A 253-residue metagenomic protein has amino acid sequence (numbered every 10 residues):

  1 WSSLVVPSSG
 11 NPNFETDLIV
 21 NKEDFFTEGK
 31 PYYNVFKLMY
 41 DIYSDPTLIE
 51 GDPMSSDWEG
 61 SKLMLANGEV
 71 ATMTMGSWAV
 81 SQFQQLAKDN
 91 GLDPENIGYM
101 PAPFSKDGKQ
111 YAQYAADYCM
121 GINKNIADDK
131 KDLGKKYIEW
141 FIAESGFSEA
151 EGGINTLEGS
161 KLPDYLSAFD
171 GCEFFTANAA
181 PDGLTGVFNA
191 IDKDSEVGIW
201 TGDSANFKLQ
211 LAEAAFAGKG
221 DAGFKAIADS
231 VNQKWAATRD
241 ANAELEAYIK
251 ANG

Functional and structural regions predicted by a protein language model:
W1, Y32-M39, S61, A79 (+6 more regions): Stable alpha-helical elements in mature extracytoplasmic
W1-D24, Y40, V70: Extracytoplasmic/periplasmic solute-binding protein
V20-P53, A102: Glycine-centered hinge/linker elements that transmit conformational signals in sensory and ligand-binding systems
G51-A66: Short helix-initiation/N-cap motifs at beta->coil->alpha
N67-G76: Alpha-to-beta junction loops
S77-L92: A ligand-binding cleft/hinge motif common to bilobed small-molecule-binding domains
K88-T156: Extracytoplasmic/periplasmic substrate-recognition and gating elements
T185-G253: Conserved C-terminal helix/tail region of periplasmic/extracytoplasmic solute-binding proteins
